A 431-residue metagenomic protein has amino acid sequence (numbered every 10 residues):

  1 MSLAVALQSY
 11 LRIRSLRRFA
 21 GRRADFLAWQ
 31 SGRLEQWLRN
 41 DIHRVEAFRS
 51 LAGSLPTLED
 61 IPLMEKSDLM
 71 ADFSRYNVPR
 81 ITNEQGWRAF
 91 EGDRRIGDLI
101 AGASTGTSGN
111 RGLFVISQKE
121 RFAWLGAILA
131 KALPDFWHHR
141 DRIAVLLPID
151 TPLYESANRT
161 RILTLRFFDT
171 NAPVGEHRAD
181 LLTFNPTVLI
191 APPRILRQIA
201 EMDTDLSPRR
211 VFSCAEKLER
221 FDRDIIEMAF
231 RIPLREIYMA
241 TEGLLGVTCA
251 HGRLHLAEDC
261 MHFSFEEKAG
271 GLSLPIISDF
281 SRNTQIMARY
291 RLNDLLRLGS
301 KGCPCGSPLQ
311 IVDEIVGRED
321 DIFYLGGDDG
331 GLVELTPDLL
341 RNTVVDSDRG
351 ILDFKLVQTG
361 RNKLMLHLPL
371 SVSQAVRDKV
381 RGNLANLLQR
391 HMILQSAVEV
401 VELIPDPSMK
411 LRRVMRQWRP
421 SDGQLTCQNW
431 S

Functional and structural regions predicted by a protein language model:
M1-A103, G109-A123, L129-P134, I149 (+2 more regions): Nucleotide 5′-phosphate-binding alpha/beta core
M1-L16, D68-A229, V344-V345, D353 (+1 more regions): Active-site phosphate/ATP/adenylate-binding loop shared across adenylate-forming ligases
N110, R231-I232, A240, G350 (+1 more regions): Short, well-ordered coil loops that connect the C-terminus of an alpha-helix to the N-terminus of a beta-strand
R166-D169, R235-I237, S264, Q395-V401: General small-molecule cofactor/ligand-binding pocket signal
L189, T284, Y290-M392: AMP-binding/adenylate-forming catalytic core of the ANL superfamily
I195, A240-T241, E319: A generic "binding-loop/recognition-motif" signal
L218-R220, T241-L245, L356: Short gly/pro/ser/thr-enriched loop/turn and capping motifs at secondary-structure boundaries
D224-C303: Conserved AMP-binding/adenylate-forming
